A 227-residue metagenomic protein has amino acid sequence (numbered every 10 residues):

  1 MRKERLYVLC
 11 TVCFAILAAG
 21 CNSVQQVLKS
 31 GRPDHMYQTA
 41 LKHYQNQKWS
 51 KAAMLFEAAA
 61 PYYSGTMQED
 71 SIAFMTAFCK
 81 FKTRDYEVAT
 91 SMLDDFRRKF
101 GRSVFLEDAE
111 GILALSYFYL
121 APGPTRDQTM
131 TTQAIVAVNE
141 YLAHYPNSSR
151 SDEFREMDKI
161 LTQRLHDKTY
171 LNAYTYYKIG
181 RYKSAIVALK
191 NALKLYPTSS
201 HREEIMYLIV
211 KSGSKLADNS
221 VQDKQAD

Functional and structural regions predicted by a protein language model:
L17-T39: Bacterial Sec signal peptide processing site at the extreme N-terminus
P61-E69, R97-E107, P124-T125, N139-E156 (+3 more regions): Short solvent-exposed coil/turn linkers within tandem alpha-helical repeat scaffolds
